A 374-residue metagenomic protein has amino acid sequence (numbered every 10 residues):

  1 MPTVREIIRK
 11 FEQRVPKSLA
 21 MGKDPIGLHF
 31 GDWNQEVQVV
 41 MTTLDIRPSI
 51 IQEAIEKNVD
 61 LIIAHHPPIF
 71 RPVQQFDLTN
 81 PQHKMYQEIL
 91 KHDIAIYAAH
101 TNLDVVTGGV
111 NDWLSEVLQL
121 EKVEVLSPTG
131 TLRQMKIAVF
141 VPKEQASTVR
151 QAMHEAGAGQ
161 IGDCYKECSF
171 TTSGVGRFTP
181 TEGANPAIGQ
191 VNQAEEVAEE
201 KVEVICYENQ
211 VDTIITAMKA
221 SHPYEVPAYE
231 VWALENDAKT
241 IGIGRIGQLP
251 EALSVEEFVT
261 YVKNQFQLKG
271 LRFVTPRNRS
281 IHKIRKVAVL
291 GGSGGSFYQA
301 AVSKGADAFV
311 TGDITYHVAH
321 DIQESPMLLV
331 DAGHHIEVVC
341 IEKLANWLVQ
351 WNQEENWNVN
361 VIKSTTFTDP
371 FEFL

Functional and structural regions predicted by a protein language model:
M1-L374: Hydrophobic structural segments
